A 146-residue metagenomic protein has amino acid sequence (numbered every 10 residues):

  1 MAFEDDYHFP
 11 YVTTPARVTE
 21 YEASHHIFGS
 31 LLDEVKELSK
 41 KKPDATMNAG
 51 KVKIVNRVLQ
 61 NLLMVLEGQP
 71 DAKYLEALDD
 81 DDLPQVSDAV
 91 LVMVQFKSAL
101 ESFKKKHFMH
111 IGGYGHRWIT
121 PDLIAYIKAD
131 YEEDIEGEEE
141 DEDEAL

Functional and structural regions predicted by a protein language model:
M1-D5, P15, E22, G68 (+3 more regions): Generic detection of intrinsically disordered/low-complexity segments and helix-coil linkers/edges
M1-T46: Short terminal alpha-helical segments
R17-E20, S24-I27, K51-I54, V58 (+1 more regions): Amphipathic alpha-helix face/heptad-repeat signature
Y21, L62-A72, V94-K104: Short, Lys/Arg-enriched charge-dense amphipathic segments
L32-D81: Amphipathic alpha-helical interaction modules
D82-L146: Amphipathic alpha-helical binding modules
